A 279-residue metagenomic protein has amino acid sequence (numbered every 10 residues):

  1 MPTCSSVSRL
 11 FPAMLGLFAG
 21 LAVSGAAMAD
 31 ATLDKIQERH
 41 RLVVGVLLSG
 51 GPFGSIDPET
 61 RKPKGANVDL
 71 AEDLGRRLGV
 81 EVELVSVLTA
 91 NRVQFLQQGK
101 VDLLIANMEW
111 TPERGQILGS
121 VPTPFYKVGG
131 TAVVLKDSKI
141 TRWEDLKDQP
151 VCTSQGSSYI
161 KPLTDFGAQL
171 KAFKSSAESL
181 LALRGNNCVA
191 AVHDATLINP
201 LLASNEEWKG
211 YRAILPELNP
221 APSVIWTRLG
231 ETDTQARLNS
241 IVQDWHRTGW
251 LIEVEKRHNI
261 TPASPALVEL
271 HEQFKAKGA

Functional and structural regions predicted by a protein language model:
A29-N107: Extracytoplasmic small-molecule ligand-binding "clamshell" domains of the periplasmic binding protein/Venus flytrap
D30, V80-L84, L88-A90, M108-W110 (+2 more regions): A conserved helix-loop-strand patch within extracytoplasmic ligand-binding domains of the periplasmic binding
G65-R77, I140, E144-D145, Q149-P150 (+2 more regions): Extended ligand-binding regions for polar small-molecule ligands
V68, E83-Q94, G156, K171-G185 (+1 more regions): Short helix-initiation/N-cap motifs at beta->coil->alpha
Q94, M108-Q116, P162-D165, V189-N219: A ligand-binding cleft/hinge motif common to bilobed small-molecule-binding domains
Y126-V134, A195, A203-V242, T261-A279: Periplasmic-binding protein-like
S158-K174, G210, V242-A279: Ligand-binding clefts/hinges and TM-proximal coupling segments of bilobed small-molecule sensing domains
